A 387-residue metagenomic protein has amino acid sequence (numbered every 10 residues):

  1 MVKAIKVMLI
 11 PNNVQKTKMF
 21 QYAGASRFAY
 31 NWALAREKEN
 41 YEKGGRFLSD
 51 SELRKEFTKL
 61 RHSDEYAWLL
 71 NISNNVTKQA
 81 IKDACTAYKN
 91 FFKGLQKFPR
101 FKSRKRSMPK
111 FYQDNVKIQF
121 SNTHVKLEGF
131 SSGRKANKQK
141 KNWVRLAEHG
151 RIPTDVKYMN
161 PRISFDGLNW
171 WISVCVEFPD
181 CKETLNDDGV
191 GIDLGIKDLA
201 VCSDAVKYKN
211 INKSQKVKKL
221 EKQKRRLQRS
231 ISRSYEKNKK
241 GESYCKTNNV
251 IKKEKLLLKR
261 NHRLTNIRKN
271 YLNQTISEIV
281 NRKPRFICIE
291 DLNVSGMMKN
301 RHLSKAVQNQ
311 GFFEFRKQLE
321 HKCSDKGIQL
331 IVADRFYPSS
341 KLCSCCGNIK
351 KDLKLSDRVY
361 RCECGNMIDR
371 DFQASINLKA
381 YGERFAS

Functional and structural regions predicted by a protein language model:
M1-S387: Nucleic-acid substrate recognition interfaces
